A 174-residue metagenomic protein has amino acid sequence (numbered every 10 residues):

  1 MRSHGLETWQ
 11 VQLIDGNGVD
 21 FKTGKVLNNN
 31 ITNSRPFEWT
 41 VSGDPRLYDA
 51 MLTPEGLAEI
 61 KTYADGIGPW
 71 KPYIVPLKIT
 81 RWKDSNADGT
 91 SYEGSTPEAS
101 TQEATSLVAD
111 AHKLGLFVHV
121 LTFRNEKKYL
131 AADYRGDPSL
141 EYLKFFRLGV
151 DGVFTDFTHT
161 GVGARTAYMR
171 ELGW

Functional and structural regions predicted by a protein language model:
M1-W174: Catalytic cores of phosphodiester-bond hydrolases, prominently lipid phosphodiesterases
